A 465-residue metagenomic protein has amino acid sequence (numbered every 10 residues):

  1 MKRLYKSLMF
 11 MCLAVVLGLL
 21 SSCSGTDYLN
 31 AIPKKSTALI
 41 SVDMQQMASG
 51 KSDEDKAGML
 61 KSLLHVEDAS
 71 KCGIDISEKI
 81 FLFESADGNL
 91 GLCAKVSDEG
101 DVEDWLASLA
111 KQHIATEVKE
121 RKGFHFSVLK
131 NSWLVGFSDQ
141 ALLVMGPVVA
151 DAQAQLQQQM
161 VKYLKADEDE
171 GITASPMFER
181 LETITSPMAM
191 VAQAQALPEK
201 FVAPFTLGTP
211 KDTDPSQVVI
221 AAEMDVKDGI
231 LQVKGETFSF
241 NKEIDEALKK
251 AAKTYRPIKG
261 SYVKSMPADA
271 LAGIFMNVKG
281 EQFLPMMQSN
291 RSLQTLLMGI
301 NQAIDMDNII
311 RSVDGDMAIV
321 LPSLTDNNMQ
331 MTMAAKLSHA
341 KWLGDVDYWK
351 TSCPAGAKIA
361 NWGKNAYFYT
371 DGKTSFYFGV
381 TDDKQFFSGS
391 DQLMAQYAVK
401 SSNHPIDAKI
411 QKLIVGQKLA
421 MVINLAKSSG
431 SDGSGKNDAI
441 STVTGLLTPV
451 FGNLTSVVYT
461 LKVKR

Functional and structural regions predicted by a protein language model:
M1-C12: Bacterial N-terminal signal peptides that target proteins for export
L19-S22: C-terminal motif of bacterial Sec signal peptides marking the signal peptidase cleavage site
S24-N30: Bacterial lipoprotein signal-peptidase II cleavage site
N30-S52: Post-signal peptide N-terminal segment of mature Sec-exported envelope proteins
I40, C72-P176, S312-I410: Single conserved position on a long alpha-helix in the C-terminal lobe of the eukaryotic protein kinase
S52-K79: N-terminal, post-signal-peptide region of Sec/Tat-exported proteins
L164-G273, V415-R465: Leucine-rich, highly hydrophobic segment in Treponema pallidum outer-membrane-associated proteins
S261-D316, T325-N327, S338-W342: Extended non-catalytic domains of envelope/secretory-pathway proteins
